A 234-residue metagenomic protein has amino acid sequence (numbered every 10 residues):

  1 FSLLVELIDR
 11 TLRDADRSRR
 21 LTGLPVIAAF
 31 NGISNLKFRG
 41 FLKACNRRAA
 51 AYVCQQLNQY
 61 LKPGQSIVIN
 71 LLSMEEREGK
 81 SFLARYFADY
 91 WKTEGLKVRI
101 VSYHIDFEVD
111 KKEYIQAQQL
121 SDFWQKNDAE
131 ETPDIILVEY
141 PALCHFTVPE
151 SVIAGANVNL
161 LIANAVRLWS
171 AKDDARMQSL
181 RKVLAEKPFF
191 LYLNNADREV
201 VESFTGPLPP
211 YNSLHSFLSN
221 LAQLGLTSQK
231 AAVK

Functional and structural regions predicted by a protein language model:
F1-K97, S102-Q118, R167-K234: Short boundary/hinge segments that flank catalytic cores
I33-R39, F123-A129, A154-N159: Generic detector of short, locally flexible boundary/turn motifs and exposed helical patches
P63, E130-E131, I153-G155, V183-L184: A structural signal for short secondary-structure junctions
I67, D134-I135, N157, F189: Conserved acidic residues
N70, I135-E139, L160-I162: Structural motif
V101-I153: Switch II (G3) loop of P-loop NTPases
A142-H145, A156-D174: Conserved Switch II/interswitch segment of TRAFAC-class P-loop GTPases
